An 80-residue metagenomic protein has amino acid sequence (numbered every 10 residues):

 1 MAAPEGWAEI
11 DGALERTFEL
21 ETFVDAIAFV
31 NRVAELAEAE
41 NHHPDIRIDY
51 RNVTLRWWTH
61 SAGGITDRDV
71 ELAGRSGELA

Functional and structural regions predicted by a protein language model:
M1-F23: N-terminal first-folded block
A3, A37-R47, G74-A80: A short N-terminal helical cap/helix-turn-helix that marks the beginning of AMP-binding/adenylate-forming
R16-F18, I46, L55-W57: Preference for bulky hydrophobic residues occupying beta-strand positions in well-ordered beta-sheet regions
F23, I27, A39-V53: Amphipathic, hydrophobic secondary-structure cores in small proteins
N31-R32, G74: Solvent-exposed alpha-helix faces
R51-L79: C-terminal structural segments of small proteins and small subunits
